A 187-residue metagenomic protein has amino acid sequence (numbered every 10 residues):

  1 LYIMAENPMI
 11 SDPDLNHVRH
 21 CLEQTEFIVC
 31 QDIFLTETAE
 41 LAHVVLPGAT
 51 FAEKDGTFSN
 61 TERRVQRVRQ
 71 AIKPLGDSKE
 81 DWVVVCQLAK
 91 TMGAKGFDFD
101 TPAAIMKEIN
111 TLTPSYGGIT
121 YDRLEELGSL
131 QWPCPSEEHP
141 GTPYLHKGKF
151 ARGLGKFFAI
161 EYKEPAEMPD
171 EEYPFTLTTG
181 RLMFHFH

Functional and structural regions predicted by a protein language model:
L1-D77, K107-H187: A cross-kingdom feature strongest in bacterial/archaeal respiratory oxidoreductases
W82-F99: Non-catalytic, well-ordered alpha-helical segments in soluble enzyme domains
D100-I105: Short catalytic/ligand-gating loop segments at beta-alpha or beta-beta junctions within enzyme catalytic domains
